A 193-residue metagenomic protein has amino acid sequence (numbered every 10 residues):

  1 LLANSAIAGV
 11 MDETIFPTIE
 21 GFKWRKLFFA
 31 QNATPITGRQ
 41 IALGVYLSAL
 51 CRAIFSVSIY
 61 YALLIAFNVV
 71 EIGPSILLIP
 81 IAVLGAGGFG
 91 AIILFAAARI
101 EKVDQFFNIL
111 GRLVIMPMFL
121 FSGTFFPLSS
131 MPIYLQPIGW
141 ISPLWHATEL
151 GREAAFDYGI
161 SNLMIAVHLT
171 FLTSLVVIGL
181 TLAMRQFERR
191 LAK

Functional and structural regions predicted by a protein language model:
L1-L64, I109-V114, M118-F119: Hydrophobic alpha-helical transmembrane segments of multi-pass membrane transport proteins
N4, E20, I65, V69 (+5 more regions): Transmembrane helix-loop junction
A6-T14, A86-F95, P117-T124, L180-A183: Transmembrane alpha-helical segments that form the membrane-embedded catalytic/substrate-channel core of multi-pass
E13-P17, G21, A91-F95, R99 (+3 more regions): Membrane-spanning helices that line or support transport/gating and their immediate boundary helices in channels
T18, F28-Q31, L63, A96 (+5 more regions): Hydrophobic alpha-helical interface/terminus motif in multipass membrane transporters
G38-G111, G159-M184: Alpha-helical transmembrane segments and their short interhelical loops
N68, F119-I178: Membrane-interfacial helix-loop-helix junctions in multi-pass membrane proteins
R185-K193: Short cytosolic juxtamembrane segments of multi-pass membrane proteins
